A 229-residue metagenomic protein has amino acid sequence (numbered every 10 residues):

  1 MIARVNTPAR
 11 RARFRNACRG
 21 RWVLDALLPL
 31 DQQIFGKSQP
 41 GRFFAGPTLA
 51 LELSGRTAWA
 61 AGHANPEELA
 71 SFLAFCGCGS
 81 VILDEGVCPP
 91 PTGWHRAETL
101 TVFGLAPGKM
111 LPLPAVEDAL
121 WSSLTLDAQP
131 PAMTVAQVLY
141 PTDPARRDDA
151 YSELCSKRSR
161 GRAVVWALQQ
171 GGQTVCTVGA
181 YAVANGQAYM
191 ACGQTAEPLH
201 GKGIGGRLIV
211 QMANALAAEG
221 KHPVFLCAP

Functional and structural regions predicted by a protein language model:
M1-L27, G108-D149: Short amphipathic alpha-helix that is part of the acyltransferase structural core
M1-P89, A145: N-terminal charged segments
R42-A45, V165-Q169, V224: Cytosolic beta-strand hydrophobic patch enriched in CBS
A64-F72, A191, T195-E197, G201-A218: Conserved acetyl-CoA-binding loop-helix of GNAT-fold acetyltransferases
C76-G86, L216-A228: Conserved GNAT acetyl-CoA-binding A-motif
T92-D118, C227-P229: Active-site/acyl-donor-binding loops of N-acyltransferases
R146-Q194: A conserved beta-strand-loop-helix scaffold within acyl/acetyltransferase catalytic domains
